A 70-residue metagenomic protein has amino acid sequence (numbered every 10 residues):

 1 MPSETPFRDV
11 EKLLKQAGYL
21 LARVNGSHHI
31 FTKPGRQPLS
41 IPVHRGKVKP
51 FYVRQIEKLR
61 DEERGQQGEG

Functional and structural regions predicted by a protein language model:
M1-R23, F31-G70: Basic nucleic-acid-binding interfaces
